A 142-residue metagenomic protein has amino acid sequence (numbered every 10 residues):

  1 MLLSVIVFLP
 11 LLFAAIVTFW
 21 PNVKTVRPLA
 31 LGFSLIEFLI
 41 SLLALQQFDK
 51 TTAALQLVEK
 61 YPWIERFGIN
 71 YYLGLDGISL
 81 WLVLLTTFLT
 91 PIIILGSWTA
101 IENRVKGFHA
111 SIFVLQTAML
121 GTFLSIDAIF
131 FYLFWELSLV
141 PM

Functional and structural regions predicted by a protein language model:
M1-L2, I16-A110: Transmembrane helix-loop-helix hairpins at membrane boundaries of multipass inner-membrane proteins
M1-L9, L75-T86, A128-P141: Structural signature of hydrophobic alpha-helical transmembrane segments
P10-A14, T90, V114-M119: Hydrophobic, membrane-inserted alpha-helices
V23, V114, A118-M142: Alpha-helical multi-pass transmembrane bundles of energy-transducing inner-membrane proteins
